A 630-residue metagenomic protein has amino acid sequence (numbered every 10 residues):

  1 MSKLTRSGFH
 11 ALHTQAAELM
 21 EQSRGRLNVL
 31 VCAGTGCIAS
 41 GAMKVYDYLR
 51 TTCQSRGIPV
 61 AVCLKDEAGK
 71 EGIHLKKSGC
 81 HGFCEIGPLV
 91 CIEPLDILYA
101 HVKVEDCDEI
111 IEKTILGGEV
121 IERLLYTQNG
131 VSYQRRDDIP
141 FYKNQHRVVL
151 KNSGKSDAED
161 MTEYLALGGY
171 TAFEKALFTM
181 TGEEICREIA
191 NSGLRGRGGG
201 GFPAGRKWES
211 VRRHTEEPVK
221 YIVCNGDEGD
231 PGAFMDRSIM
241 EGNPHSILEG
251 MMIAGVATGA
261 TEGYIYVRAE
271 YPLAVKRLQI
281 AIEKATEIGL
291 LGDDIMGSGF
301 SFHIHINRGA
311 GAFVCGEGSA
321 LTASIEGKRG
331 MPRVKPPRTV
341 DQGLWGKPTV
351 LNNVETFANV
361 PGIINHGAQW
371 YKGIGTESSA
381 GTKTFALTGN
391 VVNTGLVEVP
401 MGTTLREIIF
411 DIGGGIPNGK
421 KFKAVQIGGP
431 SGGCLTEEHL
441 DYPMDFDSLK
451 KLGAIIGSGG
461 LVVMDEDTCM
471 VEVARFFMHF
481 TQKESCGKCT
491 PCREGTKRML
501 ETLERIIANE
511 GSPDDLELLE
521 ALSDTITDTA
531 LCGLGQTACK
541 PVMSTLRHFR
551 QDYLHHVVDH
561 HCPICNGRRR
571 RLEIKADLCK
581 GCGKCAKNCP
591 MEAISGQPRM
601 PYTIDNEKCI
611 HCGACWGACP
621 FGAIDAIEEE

Functional and structural regions predicted by a protein language model:
M1-L578, N588, R599-M600, N606-E607 (+2 more regions): Feature of Fe-S/electron-transfer and energy-metabolism proteins that preferentially highlights extended coupling
V90, C585, I594-S595, C615 (+1 more regions): Short hydrophobic beta-strand motif reused across regulatory alpha/beta modules
G581-N588, H611-A618: C-type cytochrome heme c attachment motif
